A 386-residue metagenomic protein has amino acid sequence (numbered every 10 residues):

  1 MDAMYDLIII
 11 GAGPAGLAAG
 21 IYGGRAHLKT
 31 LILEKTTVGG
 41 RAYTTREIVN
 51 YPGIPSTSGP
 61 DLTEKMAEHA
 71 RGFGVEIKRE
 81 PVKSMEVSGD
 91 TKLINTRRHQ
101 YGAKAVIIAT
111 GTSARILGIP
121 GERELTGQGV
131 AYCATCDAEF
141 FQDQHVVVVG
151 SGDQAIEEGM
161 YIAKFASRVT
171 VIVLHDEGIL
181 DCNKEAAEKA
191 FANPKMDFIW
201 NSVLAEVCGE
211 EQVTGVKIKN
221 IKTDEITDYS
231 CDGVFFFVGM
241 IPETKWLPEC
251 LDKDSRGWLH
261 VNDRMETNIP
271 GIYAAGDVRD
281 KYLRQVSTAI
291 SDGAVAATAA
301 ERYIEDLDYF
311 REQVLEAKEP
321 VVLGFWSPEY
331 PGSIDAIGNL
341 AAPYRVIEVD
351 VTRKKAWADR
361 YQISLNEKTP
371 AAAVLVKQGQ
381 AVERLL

Functional and structural regions predicted by a protein language model:
A3-F73, G150, I156-N183, I199 (+1 more regions): Beta1-alpha1 glycine-rich phosphate/pyrophosphate-binding loop at the start of Rossmann-like nucleotide-binding domains
A70-N95, Q100-Y101, A166-N262, D306-Y309: A Rossmann-like FAD-binding core segment of flavoenzymes
S113, G118, E124-F140, F236-R284 (+2 more regions): FAD-site-proximal beta/loop scaffold in flavoenzymes
M160, K164-R168, S287-D308: Internal hydrophobic alpha-helix adjacent to the cofactor/substrate pocket in enzyme cavities
R311-L340: Local sequence-structure signature of Cys/Sec-based thiol-disulfide redox active-site neighborhoods
F325, A341-A356: Thiol-based oxidoreductase modules, predominantly thioredoxin-like and allied folds used for disulfide exchange
K368-T369, L375-L386: Non-catalytic, surface beta->alpha helical segment in thiol-disulfide oxidoreductase systems
